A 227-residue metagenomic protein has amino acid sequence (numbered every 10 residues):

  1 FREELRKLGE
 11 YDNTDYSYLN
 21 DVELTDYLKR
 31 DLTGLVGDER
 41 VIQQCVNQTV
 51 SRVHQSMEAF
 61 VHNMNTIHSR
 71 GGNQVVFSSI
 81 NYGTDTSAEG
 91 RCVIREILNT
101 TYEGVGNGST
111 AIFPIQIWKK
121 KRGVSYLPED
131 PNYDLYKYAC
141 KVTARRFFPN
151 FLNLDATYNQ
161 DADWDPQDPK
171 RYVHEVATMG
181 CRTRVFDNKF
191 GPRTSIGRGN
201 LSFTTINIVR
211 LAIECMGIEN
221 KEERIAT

Functional and structural regions predicted by a protein language model:
F1-T227: Conserved catalytic cores of very large enzyme subunits
